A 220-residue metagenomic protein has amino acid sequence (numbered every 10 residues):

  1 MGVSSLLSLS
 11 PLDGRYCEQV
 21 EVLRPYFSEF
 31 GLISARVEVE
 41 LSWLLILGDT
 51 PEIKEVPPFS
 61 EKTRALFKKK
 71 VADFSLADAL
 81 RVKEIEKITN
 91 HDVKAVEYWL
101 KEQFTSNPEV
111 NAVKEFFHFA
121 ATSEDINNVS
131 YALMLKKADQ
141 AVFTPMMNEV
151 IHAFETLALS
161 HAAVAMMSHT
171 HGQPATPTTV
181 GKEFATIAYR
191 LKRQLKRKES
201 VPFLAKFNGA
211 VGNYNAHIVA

Functional and structural regions predicted by a protein language model:
G2-V219: A helix-coil-helix interface module used to build multimeric assemblies and to scaffold catalytic/cofactor sites
